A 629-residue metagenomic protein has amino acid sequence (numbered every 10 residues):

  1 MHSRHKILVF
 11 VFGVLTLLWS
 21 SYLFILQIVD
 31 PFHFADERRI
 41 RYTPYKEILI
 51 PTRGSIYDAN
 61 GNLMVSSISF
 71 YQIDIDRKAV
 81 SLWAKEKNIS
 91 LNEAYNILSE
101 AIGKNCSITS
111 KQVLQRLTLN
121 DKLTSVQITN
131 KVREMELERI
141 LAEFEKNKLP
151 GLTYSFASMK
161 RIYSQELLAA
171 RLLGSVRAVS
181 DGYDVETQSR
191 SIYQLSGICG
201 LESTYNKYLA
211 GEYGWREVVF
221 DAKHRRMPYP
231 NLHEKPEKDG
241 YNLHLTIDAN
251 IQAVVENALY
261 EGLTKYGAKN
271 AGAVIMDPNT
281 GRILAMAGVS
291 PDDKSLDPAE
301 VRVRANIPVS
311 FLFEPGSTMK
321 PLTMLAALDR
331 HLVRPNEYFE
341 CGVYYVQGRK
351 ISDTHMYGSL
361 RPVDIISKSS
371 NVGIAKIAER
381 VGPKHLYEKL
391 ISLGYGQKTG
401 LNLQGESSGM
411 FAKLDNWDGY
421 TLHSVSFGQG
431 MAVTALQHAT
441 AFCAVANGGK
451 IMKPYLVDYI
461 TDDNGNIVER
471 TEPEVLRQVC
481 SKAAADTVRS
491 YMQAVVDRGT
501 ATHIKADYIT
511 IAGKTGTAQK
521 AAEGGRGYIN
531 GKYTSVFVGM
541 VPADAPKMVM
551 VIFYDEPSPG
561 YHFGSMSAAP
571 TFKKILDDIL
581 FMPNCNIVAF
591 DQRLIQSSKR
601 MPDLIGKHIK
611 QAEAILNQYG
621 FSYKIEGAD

Functional and structural regions predicted by a protein language model:
M1-L296, K384-G394, I504-D507, G524 (+5 more regions): Periplasmic/cell-envelope proteins involved in peptidoglycan metabolism and beta-lactam response
R4, E47, L312-F313, D364 (+2 more regions): A generic secondary-structure micro-motif detector that highlights 1-2 residue hydrophobic/ambivalent hotspots embedded
Y42-T43, L243, I307-V309, N371-V372 (+1 more regions): A short, structure-level motif marking secondary-structure boundaries and short turns
V65, F220-E234, K238, I247 (+4 more regions): Beta-lactam-recognizing serine transpeptidase/beta-lactamase-like catalytic domain environment
L312, L594-D629: Extracytoplasmic Gram-positive cell-surface binding/anchoring modules and repeats
Y344-G348, N586-R593: Substrate-binding beta-hairpin/strand module that engages nucleic acids
